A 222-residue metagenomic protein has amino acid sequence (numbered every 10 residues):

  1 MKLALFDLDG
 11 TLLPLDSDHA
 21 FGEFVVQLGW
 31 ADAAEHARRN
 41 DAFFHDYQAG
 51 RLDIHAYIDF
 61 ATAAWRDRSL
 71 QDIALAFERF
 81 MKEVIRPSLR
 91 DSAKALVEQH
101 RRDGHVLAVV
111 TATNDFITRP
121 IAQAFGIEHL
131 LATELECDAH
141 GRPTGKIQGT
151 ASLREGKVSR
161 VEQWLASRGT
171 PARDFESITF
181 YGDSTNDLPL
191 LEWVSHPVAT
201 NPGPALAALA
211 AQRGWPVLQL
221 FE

Functional and structural regions predicted by a protein language model:
M1, L75, K82-A108, A112-E222: C-terminal cap/substrate-recognition subdomain and adjoining C-terminal extension of metal-dependent phosphatase-like
M1-A49: Active-site neighborhood of HAD-like aspartate-dependent phosphohydrolases
D16, R68, G156: Conserved active-site and cofactor/substrate-binding residues in soluble primary-metabolism enzymes
S17-F24, L70, E134, A151: Active-site phosphate-binding/coordination module
F43-L70, E134-D138: Short, compositionally biased "basic patch" segments
A56-D91: Metal-dependent phosphoesterase signature
